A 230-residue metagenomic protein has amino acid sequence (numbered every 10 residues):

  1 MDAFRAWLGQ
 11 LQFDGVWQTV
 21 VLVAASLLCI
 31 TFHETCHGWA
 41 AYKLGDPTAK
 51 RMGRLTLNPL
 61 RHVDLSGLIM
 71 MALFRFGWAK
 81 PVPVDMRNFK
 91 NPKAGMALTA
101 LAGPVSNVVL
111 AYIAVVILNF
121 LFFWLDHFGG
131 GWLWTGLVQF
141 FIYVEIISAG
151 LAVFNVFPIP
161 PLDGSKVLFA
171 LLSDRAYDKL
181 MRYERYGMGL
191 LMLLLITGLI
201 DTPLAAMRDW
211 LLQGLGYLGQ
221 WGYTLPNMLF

Functional and structural regions predicted by a protein language model:
M1-F230: Hydrophobic transmembrane alpha-helices and their immediate loop junctions in multi-pass integral membrane proteins
